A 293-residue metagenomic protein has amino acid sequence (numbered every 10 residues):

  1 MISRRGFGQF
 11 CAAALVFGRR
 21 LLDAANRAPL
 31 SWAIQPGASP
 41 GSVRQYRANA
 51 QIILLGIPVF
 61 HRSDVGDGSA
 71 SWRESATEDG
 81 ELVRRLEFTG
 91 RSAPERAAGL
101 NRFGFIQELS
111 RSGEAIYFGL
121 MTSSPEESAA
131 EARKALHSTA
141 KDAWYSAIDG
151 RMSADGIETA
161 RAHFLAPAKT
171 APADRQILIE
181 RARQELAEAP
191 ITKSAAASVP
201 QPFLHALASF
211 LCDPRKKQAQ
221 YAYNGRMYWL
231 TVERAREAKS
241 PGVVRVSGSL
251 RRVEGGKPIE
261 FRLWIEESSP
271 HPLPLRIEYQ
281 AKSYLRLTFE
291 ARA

Functional and structural regions predicted by a protein language model:
G6-A24: N-terminal export signals
A13-F17, S153, L178, K217: A generic signature of intrinsically disordered, low-complexity regions enriched in glycine/proline and charged/polar
L21-G156, K193-A293: Acidic, serine/threonine-rich low-complexity disordered tracts
A160-S194: Surface-exposed beta-loop interaction hotspot
